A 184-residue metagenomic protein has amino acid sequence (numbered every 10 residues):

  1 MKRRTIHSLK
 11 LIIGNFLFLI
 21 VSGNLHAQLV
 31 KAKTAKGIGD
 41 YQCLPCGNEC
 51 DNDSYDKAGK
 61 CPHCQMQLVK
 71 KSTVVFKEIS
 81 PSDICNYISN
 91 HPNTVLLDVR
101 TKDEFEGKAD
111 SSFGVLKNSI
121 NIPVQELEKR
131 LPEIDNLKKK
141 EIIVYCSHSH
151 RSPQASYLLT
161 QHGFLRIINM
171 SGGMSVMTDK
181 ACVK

Functional and structural regions predicted by a protein language model:
K2-R4, L25, L29-N90, D103-E141 (+1 more regions): Rhodanese-like catalytic fold shared by cysteine-dependent sulfurtransferases and DSP/PTP-type phosphatases
K10-N24: Bacterial N-terminal signal peptides
V95-R100: Short hydrophobic beta-strand that contains or immediately precedes a catalytic carboxylate
V144-Y145: Short, surface-exposed ligand- or partner-binding patches at beta-edge/loop junctions that are enriched in aromatics
